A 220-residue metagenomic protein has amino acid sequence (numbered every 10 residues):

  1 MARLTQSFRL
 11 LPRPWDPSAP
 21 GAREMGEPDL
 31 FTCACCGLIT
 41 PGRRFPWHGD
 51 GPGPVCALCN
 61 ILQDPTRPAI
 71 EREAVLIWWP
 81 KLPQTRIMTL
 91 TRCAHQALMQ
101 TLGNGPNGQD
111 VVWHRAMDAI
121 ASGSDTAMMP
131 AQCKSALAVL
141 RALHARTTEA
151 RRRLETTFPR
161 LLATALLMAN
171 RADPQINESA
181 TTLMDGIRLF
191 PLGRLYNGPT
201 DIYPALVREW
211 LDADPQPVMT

Functional and structural regions predicted by a protein language model:
M1-L76: N-terminal cysteine/histidine-rich coordination modules
R3-P14, M99, G108-D125: Alpha-helical interaction/linker modules in multidomain eukaryotic proteins
Q6, R86-T89, C93, S135-A138: Exposed alpha-helical structural elements
W15-S18, P41, P80-R86, M129: General structural signal for secondary-structure boundaries
I61-L102: Polybasic, low-complexity binding patches
L90-C93, A97, V112-A119, V139-A142 (+2 more regions): Charge-rich, solvent-exposed alpha-helical interaction surfaces
L102-N107, R151-R152: Charged, low-complexity interaction regions
G123-T220: C-terminal, charged low-complexity interaction regions
